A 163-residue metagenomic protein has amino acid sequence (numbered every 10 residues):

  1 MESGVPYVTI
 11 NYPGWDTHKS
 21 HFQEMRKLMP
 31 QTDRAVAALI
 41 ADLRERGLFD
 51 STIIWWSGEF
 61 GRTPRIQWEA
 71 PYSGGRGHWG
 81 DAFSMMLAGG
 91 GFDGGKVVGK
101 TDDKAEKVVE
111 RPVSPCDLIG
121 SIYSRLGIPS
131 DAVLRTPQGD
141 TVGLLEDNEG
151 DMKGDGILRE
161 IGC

Functional and structural regions predicted by a protein language model:
M1-C163: Ligand-binding pockets and gating/stacking loops
